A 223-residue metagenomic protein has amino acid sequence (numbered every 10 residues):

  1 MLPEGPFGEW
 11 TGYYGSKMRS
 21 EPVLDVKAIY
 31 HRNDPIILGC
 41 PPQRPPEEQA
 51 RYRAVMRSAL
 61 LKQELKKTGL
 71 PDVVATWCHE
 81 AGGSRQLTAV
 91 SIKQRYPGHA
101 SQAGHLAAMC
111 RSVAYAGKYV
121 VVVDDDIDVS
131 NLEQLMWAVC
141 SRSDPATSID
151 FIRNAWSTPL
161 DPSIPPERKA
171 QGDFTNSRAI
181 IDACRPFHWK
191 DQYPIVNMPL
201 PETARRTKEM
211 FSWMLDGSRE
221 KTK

Functional and structural regions predicted by a protein language model:
M1-K223: Charged, compositionally biased interaction regions
